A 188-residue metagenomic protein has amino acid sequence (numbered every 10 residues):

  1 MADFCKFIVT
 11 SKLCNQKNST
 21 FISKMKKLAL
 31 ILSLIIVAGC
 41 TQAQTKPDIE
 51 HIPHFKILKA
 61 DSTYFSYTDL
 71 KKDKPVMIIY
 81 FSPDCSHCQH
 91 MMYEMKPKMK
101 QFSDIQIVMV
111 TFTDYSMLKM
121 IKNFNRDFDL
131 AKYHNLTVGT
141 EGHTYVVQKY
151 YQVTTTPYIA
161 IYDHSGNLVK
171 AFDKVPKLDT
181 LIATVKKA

Functional and structural regions predicted by a protein language model:
M1-I49, A188: Bacterial Sec-dependent N-terminal signal peptides
T41-T68: N-terminal "domain-start" segment that seeds a small globular fold
H51, K74, T154-T156: Short, small/polar residue-rich loop motifs at catalytic or cofactor-binding pockets
F55, Y158-I159: Generic short beta-strand
T68-Q89, M95: Short active-site neighborhood of thiol/selenol oxidoreductases, capturing the structured segment around
Q89-F128, H143-V147: Structural microenvironment flanking redox-active thiols in thiol-disulfide oxidoreductases
N125-T156: Short, internal strand/loop/helix patches that form the active-site neighborhood or redox-interaction surface
T155, I161-A188: Thiol-/selenol-based redox modules, centered on thioredoxin-like and closely related oxidoreductase domains
